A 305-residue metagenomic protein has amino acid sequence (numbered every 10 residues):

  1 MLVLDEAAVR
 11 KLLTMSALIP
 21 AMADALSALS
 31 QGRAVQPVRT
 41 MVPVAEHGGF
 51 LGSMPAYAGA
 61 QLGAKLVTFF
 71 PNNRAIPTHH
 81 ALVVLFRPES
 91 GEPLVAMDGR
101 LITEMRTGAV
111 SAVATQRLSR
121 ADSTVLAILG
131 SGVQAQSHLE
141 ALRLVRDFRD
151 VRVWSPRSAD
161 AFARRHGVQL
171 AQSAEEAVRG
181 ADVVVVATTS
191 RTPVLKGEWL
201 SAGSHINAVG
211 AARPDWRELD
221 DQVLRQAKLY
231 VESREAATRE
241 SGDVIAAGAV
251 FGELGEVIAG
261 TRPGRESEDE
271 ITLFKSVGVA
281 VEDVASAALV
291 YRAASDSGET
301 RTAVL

Functional and structural regions predicted by a protein language model:
M1-E104, A112, D122, V281-V284 (+2 more regions): N-terminal ligand-binding/catalytic initiation module
L118-V125, D147, S201-A202: Short helix-loop-beta connector
G130-G132: Glycine-rich Rossmann-fold phosphate-binding loop(s) that bind the pyrophosphate of adenine dinucleotide cofactors
A135-Q136: N-terminal Rossmann-fold NAD(P) dinucleotide-binding loop
L144-H166: NAD(P)-binding Rossmann-fold cofactor-contacting core
G167-A181, G197: Short acidic low-complexity segments
L200-A202, V209-S267: Rossmann-fold NAD(P)-binding glycine/threonine-rich loop
